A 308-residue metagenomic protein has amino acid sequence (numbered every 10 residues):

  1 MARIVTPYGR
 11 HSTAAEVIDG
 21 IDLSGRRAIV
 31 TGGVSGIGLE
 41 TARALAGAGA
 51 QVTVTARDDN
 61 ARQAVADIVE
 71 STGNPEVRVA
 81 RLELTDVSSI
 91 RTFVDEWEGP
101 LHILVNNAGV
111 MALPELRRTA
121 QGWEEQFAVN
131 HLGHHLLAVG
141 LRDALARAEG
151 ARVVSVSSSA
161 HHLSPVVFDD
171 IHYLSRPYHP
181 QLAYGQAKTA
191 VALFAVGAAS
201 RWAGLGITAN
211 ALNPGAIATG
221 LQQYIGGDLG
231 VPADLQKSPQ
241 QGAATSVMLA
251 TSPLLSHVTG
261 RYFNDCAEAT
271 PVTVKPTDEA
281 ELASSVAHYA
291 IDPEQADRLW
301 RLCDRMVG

Functional and structural regions predicted by a protein language model:
R3-Q223, M306: Rossmann-fold NAD(P)H-dependent dehydrogenase/reductase core
V5-Y8, P232-R301, R305: C-terminal helical subdomain
V34, A183-Y184, V231-S238: Alpha-helix N-cap/helix-initiation motif
V69, G226-G227, A267: A generic structural signal for secondary-structure junctions that act as hinges or helix/strand caps at the edges
R176, P180, D228-V231, S284-V286: A short, mixed-charge helix-start or loop-turn motif at secondary-structure junctions
A203, G226, T251-L254: Hydrophobic alpha-helix feature that most strongly marks membrane-spanning transmembrane helices and their immediate
I217, G226-A233: A beta-strand-loop signature enriched in Asp, Gly, Thr, and Trp that corresponds to the sialidase/neuraminidase Asp-box
Q222-G226, E279-L282: Short acidic (Asp/Glu) and glycine-rich catalytic loops that position anionic groups and cofactors
